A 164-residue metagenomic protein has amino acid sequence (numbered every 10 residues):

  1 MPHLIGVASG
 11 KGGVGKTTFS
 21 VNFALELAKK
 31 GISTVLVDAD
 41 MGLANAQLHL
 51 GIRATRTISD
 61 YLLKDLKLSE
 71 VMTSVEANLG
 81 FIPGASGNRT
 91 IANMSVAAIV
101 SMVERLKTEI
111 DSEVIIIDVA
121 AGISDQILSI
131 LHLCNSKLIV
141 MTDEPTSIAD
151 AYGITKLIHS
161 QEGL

Functional and structural regions predicted by a protein language model:
H3-D40: Walker A/P-loop phosphate-binding motif and the immediately C-terminal alpha-helix
G6, A28, G51, L62-L63 (+5 more regions): Signal for well-folded cores of large energy- and translation-related assemblies
G6, F81, I116, L138-V140: Structural motif
G12, A39-M41, A77, S86-G87 (+2 more regions): Short, ordered loop/turn segments at secondary-structure junctions
T34, V114, L131: Hydrophobic "anchor" residues on beta-strands that sit immediately upstream of conserved functional sites
L36-E113: P-loop/Walker-type NTP enzyme "switch/lid" segment
T108, V119-L164: Conserved catalytic-core segment of NTP-binding enzymes
E113-V119: Short acidic catalytic loops
